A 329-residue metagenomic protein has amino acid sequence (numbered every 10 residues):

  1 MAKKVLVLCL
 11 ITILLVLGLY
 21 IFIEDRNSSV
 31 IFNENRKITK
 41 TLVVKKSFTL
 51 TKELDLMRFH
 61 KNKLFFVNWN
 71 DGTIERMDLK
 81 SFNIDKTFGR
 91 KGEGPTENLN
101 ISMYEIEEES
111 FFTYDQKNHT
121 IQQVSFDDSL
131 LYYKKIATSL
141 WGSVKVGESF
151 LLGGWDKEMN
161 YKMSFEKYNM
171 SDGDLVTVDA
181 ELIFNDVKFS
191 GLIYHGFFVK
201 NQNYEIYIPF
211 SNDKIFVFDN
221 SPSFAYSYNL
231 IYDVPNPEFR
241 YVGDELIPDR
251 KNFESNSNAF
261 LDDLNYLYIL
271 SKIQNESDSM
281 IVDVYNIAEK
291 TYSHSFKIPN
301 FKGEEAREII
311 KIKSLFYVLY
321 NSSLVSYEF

Functional and structural regions predicted by a protein language model:
K4-F22: Hydrophobic membrane-insertion alpha-helices, especially the h-region of bacterial N-terminal signal peptides
E24-S29, G72-R76, H119-Q123, M159-K167 (+3 more regions): Structural motif
S29-K52, H294-S295: A short helix->beta-strand "capping" segment at the edge of beta-propeller domains
V43-K46, T87-E97, D174-L192, Y226-R250 (+1 more regions): Surface-exposed loop and turn segments in beta-propeller and other repeat-based domains that flank or scaffold
K45-I74, G196, A259, N265-I273 (+1 more regions): Beta-strand-rich domains and repeat architectures in extracellular enzymes and scaffolds, especially beta-propellers
T51-R58, T96-E105, I136-E148, K188-F197 (+2 more regions): Repeated scaffold domains used in trafficking and secretory/extracellular systems, primarily beta-propellers
K61-N62, E108-E109, G147-S149, Q202-Y204 (+2 more regions): Short coil/turn segments that connect the beta-strands within blades of beta-propeller domains
P248-Y285: Loop/turn-rich, solvent-exposed surfaces of beta-rich toroidal or solenoidal domains
